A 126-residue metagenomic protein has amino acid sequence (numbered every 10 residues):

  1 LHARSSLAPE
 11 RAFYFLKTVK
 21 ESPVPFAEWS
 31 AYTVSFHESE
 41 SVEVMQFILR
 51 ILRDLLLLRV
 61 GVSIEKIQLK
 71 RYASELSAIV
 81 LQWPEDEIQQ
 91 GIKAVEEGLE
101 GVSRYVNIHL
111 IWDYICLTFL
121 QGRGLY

Functional and structural regions predicted by a protein language model:
L1-F47, I51-Y126: Charged, glycine-rich active-site and insertion segments that engage polyanionic ligands
